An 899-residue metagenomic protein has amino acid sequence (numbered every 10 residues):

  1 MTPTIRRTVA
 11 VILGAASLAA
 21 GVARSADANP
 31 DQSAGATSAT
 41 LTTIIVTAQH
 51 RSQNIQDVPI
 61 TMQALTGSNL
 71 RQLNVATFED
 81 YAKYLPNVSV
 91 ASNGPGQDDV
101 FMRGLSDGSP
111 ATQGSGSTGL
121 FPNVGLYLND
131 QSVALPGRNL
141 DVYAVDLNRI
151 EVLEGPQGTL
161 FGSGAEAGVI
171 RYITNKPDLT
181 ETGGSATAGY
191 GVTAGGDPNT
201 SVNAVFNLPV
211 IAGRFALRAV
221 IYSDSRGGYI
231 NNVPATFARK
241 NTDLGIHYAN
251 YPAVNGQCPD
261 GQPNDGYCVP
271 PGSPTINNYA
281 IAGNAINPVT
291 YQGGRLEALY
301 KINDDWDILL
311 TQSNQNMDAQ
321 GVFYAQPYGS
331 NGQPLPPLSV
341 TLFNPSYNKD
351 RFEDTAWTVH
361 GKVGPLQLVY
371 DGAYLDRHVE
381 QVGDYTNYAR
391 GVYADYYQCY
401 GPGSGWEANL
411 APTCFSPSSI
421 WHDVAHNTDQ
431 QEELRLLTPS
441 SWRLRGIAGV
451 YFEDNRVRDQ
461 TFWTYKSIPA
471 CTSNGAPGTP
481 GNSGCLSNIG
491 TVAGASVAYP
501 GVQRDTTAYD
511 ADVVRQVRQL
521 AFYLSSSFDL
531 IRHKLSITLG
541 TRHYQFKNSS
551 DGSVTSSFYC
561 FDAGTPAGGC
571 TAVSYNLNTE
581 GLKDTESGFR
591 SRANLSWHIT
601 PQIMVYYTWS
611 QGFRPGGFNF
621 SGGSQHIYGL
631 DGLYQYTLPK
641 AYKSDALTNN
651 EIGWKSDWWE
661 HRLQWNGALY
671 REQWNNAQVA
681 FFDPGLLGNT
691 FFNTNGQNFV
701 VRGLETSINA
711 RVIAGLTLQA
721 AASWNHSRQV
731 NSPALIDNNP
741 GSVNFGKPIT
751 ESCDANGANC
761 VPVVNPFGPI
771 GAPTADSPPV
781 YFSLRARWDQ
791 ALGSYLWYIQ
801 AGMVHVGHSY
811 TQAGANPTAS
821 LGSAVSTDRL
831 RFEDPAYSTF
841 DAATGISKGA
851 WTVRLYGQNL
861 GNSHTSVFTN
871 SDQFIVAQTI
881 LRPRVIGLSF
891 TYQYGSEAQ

Functional and structural regions predicted by a protein language model:
M1-L73, E79-Y84, D304, I308 (+1 more regions): N-terminal Sec signal peptide and the immediately downstream disordered periplasmic leader that contains the TonB box
T43, F78, D99-F101, G114 (+2 more regions): N-terminal periplasmic accessory domains that precede and gate Gram-negative outer-membrane beta-barrel machines
G114-G119, N123-E154, A204, I246-A249: Short acidic/polar hinge/loop motifs at secondary-structure boundaries that mediate gating or recognition
G195-A319, E353, N427-Q431, S440-E453 (+2 more regions): Transmembrane beta-barrel wall of Gram-negative outer-membrane proteins
N203, A356-A373, R377-T386, M604-Q611 (+6 more regions): Membrane-embedded beta-barrel scaffold of Gram-negative outer-membrane proteins
I230-A285, Q320-F343, D384-H422, F462-D512 (+6 more regions): Solvent-exposed loop segments that connect transmembrane elements
G446-I447, L530, I537, A668-Q673 (+2 more regions): Gram-negative outer-membrane beta-barrel transporters
A470, M803-S820, G845-Q899: C-terminal beta-signal and adjacent terminal beta-strands/loops of Gram-negative outer-membrane beta-barrel proteins
